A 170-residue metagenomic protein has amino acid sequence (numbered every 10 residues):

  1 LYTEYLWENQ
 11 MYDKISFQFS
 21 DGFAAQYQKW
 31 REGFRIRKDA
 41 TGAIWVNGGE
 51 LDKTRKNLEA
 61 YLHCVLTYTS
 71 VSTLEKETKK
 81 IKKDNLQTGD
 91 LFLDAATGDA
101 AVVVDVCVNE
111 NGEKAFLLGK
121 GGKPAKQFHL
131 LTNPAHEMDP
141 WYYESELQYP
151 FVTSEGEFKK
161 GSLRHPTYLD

Functional and structural regions predicted by a protein language model:
L1-Q87, L93-A100, V104-D105, N111-K120 (+1 more regions): Acidic/His-rich structured neighborhood in mature extracellular/periplasmic domains
K114-D170: Low-complexity, Gly/Ser/Thr/Pro-rich intrinsically disordered linker/tail segments
